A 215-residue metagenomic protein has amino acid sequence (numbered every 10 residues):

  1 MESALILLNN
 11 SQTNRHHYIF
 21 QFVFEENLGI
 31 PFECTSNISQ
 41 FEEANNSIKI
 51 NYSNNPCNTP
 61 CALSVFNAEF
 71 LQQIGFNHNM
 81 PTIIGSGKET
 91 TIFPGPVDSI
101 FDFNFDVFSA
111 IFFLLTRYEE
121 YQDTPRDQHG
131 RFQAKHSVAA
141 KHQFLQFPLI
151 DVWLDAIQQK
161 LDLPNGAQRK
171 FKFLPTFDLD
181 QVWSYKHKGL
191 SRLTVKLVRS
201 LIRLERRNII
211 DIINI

Functional and structural regions predicted by a protein language model:
M1-I215: Terminal accessory/targeting
